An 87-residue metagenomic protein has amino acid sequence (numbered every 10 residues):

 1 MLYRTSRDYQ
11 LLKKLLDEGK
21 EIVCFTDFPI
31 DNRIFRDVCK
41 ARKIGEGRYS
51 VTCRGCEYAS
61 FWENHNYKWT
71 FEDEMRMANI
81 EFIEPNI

Functional and structural regions predicted by a protein language model:
M1, R33, N86-I87: Polar low-complexity intrinsically disordered regions
L2-L15: Mixed-charge, Lys/Arg-rich low-complexity intrinsically disordered regions
R4-T5, N79-E81: Generic extreme N-terminus detector
K13-L16, K43, E84: Residue-level detector of alpha-helical secondary structure
I22-I80: Acidic, low-complexity, intrinsically disordered interaction modules
